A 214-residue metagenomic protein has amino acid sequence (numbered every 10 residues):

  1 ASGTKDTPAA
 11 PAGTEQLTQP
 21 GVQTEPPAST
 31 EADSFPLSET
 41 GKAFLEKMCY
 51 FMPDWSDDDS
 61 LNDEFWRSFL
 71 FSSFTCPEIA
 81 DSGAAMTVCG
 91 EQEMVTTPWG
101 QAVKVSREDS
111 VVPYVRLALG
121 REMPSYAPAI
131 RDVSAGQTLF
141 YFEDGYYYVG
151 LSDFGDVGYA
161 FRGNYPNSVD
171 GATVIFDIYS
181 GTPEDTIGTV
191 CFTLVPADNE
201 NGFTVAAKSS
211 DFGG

Functional and structural regions predicted by a protein language model:
T4-G214: Mature, Sec-exported extracytoplasmic domains of Gram-positive
